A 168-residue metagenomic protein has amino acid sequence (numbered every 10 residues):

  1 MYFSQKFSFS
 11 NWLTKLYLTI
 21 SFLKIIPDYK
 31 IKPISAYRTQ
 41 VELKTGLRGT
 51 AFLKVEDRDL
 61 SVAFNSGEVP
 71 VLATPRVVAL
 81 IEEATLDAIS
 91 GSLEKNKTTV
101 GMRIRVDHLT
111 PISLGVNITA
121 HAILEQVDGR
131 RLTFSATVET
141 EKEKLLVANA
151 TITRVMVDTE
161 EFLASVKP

Functional and structural regions predicted by a protein language model:
F3-K6, K24-I25: Polybasic, lysine-rich low-complexity intrinsically disordered segments
K15-K30: Short, positively charged and aromatic/hydrophobic N-terminal segments
Y37-T74: Catalytic strand-loop segment that frames the active site of acyl-thioester-processing enzymes
T85-T119: Hydrophobic beta-strand-centered segment that forms part of the acyl-chain substrate-binding groove
S113-L114, I123-P168: HotDog/MaoC-like acyl-thioester-processing domains
